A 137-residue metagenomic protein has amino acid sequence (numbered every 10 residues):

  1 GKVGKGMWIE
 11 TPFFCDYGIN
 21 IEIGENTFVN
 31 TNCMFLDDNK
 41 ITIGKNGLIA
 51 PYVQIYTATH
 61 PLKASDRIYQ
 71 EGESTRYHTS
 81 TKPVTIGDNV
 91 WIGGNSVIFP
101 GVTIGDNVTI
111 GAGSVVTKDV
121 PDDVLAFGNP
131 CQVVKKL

Functional and structural regions predicted by a protein language model:
V3: Nucleotide-activated donor-binding/catalytic signature segment of Leloir-type glycosyltransferases, i.e., the conserved
W8, F28, W91, T109 (+1 more regions): Short-chain dehydrogenase/reductase
F13-I23, F28-V102, N129-P130, L137: Flexible, glycine/small-residue-enriched loop-and-beta-strand segment within the central core of proteins
V97-C131: C-terminal/domain-terminus segments
K118, K136-L137: Short alpha-helix boundary/capping motifs
